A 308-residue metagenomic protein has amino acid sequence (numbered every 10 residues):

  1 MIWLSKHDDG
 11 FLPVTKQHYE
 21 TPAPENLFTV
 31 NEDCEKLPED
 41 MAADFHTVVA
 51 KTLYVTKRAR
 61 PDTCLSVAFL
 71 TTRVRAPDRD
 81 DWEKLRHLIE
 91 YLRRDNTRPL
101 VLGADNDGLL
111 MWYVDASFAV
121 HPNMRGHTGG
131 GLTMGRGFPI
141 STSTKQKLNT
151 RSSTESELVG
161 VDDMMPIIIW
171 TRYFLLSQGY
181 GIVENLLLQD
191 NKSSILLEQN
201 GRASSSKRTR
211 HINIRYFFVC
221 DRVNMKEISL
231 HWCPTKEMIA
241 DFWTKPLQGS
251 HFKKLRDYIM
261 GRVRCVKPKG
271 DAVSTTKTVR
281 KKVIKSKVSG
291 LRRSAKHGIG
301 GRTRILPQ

Functional and structural regions predicted by a protein language model:
M1-Q308: Long, low-complexity, charge-biased intrinsically disordered regions
